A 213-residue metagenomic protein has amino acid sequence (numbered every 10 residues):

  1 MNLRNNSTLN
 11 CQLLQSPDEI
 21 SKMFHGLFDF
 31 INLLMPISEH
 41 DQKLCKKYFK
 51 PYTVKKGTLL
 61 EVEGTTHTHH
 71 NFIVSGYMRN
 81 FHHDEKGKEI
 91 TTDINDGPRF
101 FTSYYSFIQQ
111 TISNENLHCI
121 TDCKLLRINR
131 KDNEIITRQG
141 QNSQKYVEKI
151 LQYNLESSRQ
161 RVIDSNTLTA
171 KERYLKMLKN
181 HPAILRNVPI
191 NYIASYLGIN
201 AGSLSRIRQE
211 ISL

Functional and structural regions predicted by a protein language model:
N2-K50, S106: Cyclic nucleotide-binding regulatory module and flanking cytosolic helices
K50, L59, Y77-H82, K124-L125: Short beta-strand segments in beta-sandwich/barrel cores
G57, T68-R79, P98: Glycine- and acidic-residue-biased ligand/ion/polar-headgroup-sensing regions
L60-T65: Short phosphate-coordinating micro-motif centered on Lys-Gly-acidic
T91-K149: Cyclic-nucleotide recognition modules
N154-I163: Short, Lys/Arg-enriched N-terminal segment that forms or immediately precedes the first helix of a structured domain
L168-L213: Phosphate-/nucleic-acid-contacting segments
